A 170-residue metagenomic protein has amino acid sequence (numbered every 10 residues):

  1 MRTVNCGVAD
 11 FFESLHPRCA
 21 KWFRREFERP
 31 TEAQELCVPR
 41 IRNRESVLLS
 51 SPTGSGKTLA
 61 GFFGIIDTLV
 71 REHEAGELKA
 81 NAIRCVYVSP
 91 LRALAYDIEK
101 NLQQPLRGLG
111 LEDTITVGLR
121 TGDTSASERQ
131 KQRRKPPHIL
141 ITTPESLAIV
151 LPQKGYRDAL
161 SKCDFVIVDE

Functional and structural regions predicted by a protein language model:
M1-L36: N-terminal intrinsically disordered, low-complexity tails of helicases
A20, F27-E170: Conserved P-loop/Walker A NTP-binding site and adjacent catalytic elements of P-loop NTPases
